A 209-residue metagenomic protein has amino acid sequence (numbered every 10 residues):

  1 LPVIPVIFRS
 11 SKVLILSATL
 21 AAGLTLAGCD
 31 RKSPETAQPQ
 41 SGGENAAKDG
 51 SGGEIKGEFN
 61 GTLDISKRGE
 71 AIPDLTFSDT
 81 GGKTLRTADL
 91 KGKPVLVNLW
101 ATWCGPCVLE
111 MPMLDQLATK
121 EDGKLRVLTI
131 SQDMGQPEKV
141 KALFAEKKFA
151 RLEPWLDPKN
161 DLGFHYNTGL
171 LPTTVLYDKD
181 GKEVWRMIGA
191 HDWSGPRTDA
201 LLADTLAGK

Functional and structural regions predicted by a protein language model:
V3-L16: Bacterial N-terminal signal peptides that target proteins for export
T25-G28: C-terminal motif of bacterial Sec signal peptides marking the signal peptidase cleavage site
D30-D74: N-proximal helix/coil linker or "cap" segments that precede and/or mark the start of modular domains
R86-V108: Short active-site neighborhood of thiol/selenol oxidoreductases, capturing the structured segment around
P94-V95, L125, K182: Alpha/beta-hydrolase fold active-site loops
V95-V97, L128-I130, V175: Conserved hydrophobic packing residues within short motifs/helices of P-loop NTPase cores of ABC-family ATPases
V108-K147, P158-F164: Structural microenvironment flanking redox-active thiols in thiol-disulfide oxidoreductases
A142-R151, L156-A207: Thiol/disulfide oxidoreductase modules built on the thioredoxin-like
